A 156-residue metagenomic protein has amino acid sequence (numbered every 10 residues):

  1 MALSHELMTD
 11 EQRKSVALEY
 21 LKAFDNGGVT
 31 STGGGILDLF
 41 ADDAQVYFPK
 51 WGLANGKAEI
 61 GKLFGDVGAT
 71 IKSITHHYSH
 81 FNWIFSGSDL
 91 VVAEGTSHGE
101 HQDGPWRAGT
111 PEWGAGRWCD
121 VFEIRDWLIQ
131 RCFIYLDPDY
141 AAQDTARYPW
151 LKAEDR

Functional and structural regions predicted by a protein language model:
A2-L39, T70: Short acidic-aromatic low-complexity motifs
L18, G33-D89, E94: A solvent-exposed, acidic/Ser-Thr-rich amphipathic alpha-helical stretch
F40, S97-G99, Y135-L136: Short beta-strand segments enriched in hydrophobic/aromatic residues within well-folded beta-rich domains
A58, D103-W106, Y140-R147: A short, polar/proline- and glycine-enriched secondary-structure boundary/capping micro-motif
Y78-I84, R117-E123, F133: Hydrophobic/aromatic beta-strand elements that line small-molecule binding cavities or substrate pockets in beta-rich
S88-L90, E123-Q130: Coil-to-beta-strand transition motifs
T96-R125: Exposed beta-sheet edge and beta->alpha loop/turn motif
Q130-R156: Low-complexity, intrinsically disordered terminal/linker segments enriched in charged and Gly/Pro repeats
